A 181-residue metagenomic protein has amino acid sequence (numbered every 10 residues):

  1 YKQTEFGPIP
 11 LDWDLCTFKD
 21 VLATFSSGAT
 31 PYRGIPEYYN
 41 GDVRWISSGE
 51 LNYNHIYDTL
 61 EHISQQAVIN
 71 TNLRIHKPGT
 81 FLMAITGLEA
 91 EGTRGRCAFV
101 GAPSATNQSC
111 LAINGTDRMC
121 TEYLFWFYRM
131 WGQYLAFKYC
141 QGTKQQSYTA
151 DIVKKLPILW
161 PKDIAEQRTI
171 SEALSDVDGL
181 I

Functional and structural regions predicted by a protein language model:
Y1-A29, K155, L159, I164: Non-catalytic DNA-recognition/assembly elements of restriction-modification systems
K2, P103-L111, Q141-A165: A short glycine-rich beta-alpha junction/loop motif
F6-G7, L159-I181: A structural feature that tracks compact, well-ordered secondary-structure segments with a strong bias toward
K19-I35, G49-P78: Sequence-specific dsDNA recognition surfaces
P31-Y39, Y139-C140: Short coil/turn segments at secondary-structure boundaries
E50-I63, F81-T106, E122-W126, L135-Y139: Short, ligand-facing micro-motifs at secondary-structure edges
G115-C120: Ligand-binding loop in jelly-roll beta-barrel domains
